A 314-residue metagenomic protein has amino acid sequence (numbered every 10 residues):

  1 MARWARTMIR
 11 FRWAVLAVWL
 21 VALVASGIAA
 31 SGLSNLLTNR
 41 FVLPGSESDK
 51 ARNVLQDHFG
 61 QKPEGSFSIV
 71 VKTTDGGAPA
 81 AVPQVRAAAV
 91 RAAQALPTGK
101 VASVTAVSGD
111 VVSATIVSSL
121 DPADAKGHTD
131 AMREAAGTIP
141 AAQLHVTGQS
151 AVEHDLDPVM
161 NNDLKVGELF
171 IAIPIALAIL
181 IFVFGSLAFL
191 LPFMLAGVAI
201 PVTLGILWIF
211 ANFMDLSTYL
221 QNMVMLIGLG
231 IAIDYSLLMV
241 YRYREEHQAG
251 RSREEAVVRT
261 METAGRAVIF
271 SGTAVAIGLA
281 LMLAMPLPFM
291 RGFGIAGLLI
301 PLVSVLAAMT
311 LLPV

Functional and structural regions predicted by a protein language model:
M1-N35, L120-V314: Membrane-embedded transmembrane helical bundles of large multi-pass transporters/channels
S26-A172: Extracytoplasmic/periplasmic regions of membrane proteins
